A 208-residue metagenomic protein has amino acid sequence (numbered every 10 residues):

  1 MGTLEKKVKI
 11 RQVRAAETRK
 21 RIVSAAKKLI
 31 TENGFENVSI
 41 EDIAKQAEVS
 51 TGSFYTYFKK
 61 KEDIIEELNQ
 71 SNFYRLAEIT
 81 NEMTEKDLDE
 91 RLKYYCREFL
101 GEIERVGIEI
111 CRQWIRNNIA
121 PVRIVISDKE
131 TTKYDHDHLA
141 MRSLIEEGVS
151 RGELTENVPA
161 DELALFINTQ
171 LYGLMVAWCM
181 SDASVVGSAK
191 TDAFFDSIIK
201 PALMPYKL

Functional and structural regions predicted by a protein language model:
M1-E17, K207-L208: N-terminal intrinsically disordered/low-complexity leader segments
G2, E17, R21, A25 (+3 more regions): Helix-turn-helix
T18, K61, L68, N72 (+6 more regions): Hydrophobic/aromatic residues within well-ordered alpha-helical segments
A25, L29, E98, E102 (+1 more regions): Amphipathic alpha-helical interface segments
E67, N81-E109, A160, A164-I167 (+1 more regions): Hydrophobic alpha-helical connector segments
A77, R123-E153, D161-L165, T169: Amphipathic alpha-helical packing segments from all-alpha helical-bundle domains
I103-S127, V176-M180: Amphipathic alpha-helical segments used for helix-helix packing
V149-D196: Hydrophobic/aromatic-rich alpha-helical bundle segments in the mid-to-C-terminal region
